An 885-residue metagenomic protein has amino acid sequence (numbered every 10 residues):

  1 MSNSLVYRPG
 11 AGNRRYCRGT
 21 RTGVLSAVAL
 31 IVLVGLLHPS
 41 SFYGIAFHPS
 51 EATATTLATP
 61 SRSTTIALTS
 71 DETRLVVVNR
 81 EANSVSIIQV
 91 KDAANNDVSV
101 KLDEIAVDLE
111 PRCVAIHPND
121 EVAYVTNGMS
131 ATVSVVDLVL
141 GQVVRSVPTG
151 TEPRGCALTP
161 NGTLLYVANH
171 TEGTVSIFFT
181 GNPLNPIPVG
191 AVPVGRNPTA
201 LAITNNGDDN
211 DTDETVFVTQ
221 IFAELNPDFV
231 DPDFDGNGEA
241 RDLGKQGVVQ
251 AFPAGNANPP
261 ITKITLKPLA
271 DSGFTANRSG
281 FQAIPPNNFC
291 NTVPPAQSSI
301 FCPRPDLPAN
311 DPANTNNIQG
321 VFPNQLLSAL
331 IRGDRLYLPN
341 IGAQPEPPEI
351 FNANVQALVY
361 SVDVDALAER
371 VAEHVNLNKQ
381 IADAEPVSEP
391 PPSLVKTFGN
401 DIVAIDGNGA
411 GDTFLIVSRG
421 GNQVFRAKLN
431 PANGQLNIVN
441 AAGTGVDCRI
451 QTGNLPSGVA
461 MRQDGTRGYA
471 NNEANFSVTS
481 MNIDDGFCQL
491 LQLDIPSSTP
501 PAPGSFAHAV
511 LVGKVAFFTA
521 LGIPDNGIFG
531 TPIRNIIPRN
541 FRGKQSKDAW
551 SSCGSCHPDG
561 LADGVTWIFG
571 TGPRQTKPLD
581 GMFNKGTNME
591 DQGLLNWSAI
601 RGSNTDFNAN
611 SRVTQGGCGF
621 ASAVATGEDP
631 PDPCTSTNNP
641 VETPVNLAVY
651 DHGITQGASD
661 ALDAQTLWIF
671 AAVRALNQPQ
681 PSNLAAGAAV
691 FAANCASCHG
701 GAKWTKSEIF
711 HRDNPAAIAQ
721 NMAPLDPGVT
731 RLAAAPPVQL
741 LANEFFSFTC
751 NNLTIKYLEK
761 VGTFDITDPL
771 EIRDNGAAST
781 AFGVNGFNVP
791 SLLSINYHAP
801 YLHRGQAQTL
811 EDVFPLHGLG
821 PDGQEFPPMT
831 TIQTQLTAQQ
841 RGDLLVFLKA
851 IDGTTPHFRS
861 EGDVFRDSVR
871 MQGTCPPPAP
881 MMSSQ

Functional and structural regions predicted by a protein language model:
M1-T20: N-terminal secretory signal peptides that target proteins for export/translocation
S2, G141, M882-S883: Position-driven detector of the extreme protein N-terminus
S2-S4, S26, S40-S41: Serine residues within intrinsically disordered or low-complexity segments
G19-V34: Sec-dependent N-terminal signal peptides
I31-G35, F42-L521: Predominantly soluble domains enriched in secretory-pathway, periplasmic, or organellar proteins
L33-T56, G862, D867-S884: Bacterial Sec-dependent N-terminal signal peptides
L164, T171, T180, I187 (+5 more regions): Periplasmic c-type cytochrome electron-transfer domains
